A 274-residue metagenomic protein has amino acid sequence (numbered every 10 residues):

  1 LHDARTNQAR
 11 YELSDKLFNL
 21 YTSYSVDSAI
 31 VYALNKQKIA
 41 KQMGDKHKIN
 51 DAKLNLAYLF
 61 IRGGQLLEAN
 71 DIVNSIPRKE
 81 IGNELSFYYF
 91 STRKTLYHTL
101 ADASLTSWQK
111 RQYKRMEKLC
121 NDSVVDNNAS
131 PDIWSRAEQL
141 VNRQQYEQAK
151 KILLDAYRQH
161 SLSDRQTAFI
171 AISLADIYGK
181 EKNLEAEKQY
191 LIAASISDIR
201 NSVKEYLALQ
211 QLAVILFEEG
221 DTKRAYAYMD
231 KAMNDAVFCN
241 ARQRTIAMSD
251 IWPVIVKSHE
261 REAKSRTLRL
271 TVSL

Functional and structural regions predicted by a protein language model:
L1-R266: A "functional boundary" signal
R266-L274: N-terminal membrane-entry
